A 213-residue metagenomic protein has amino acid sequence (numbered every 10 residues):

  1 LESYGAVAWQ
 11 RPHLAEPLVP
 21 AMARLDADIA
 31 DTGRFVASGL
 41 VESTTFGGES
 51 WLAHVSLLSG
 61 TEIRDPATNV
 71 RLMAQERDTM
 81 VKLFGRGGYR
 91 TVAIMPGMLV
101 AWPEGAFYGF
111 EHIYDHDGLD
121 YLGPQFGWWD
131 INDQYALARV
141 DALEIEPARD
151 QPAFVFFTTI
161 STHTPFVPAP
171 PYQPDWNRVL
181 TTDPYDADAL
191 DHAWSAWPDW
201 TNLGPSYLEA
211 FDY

Functional and structural regions predicted by a protein language model:
L1-Y213: Solvent-exposed soluble domains appended to multi-pass membrane proteins
